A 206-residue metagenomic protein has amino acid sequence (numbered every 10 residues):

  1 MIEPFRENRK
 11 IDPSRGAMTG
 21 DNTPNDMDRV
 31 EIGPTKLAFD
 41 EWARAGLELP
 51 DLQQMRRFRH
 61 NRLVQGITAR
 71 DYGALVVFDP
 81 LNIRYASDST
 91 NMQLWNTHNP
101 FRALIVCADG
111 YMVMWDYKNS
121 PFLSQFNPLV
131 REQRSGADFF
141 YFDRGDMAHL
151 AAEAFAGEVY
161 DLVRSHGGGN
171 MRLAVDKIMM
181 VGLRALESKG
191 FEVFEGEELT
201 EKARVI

Functional and structural regions predicted by a protein language model:
M1-I206: A composition/biophysics-driven feature that prefers long, compositionally simple stretches
